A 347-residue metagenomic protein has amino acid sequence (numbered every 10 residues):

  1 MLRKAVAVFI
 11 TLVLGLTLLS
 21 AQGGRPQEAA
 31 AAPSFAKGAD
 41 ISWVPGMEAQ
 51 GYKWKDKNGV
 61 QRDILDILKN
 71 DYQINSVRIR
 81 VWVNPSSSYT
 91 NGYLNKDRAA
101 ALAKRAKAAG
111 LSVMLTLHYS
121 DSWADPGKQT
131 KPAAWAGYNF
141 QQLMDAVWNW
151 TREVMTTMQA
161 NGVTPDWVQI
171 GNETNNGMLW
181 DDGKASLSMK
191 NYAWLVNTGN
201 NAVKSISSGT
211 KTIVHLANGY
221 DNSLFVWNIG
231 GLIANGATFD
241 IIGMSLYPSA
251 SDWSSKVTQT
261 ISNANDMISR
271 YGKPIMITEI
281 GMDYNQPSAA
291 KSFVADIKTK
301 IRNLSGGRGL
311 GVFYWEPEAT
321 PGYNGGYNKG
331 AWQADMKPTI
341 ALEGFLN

Functional and structural regions predicted by a protein language model:
M1-F9: Bacterial N-terminal signal peptides that target proteins for export
L16-A32: Sec-dependent signal peptide cleavage junction
A32-P33, D63-Q73, A101-S112, T156-V163 (+4 more regions): Acidic (Asp/Glu)-rich catalytic clusters
A32-S112, H118-V147, E153, Q169: N-terminal substrate-binding region of glycoside hydrolase catalytic domains
A39, L68, T116, V168 (+4 more regions): Conserved, mostly hydrophobic/aromatic
S42-V44, W82-N84, H118-S122, I170-N175 (+4 more regions): Active-site beta-loop-alpha junctions enriched in small/polar residues
A49-K55, D266-G272, Y284-N347: Aromatic-rich peripheral "rim/lid" segments of glycoside hydrolase catalytic domains that contact and position glycan
Y89-A100, A124-G230, G236-F239, A250-S262 (+2 more regions): Active-site cleft segment of glycoside hydrolase catalytic domains centered on the general acid/base Glu
